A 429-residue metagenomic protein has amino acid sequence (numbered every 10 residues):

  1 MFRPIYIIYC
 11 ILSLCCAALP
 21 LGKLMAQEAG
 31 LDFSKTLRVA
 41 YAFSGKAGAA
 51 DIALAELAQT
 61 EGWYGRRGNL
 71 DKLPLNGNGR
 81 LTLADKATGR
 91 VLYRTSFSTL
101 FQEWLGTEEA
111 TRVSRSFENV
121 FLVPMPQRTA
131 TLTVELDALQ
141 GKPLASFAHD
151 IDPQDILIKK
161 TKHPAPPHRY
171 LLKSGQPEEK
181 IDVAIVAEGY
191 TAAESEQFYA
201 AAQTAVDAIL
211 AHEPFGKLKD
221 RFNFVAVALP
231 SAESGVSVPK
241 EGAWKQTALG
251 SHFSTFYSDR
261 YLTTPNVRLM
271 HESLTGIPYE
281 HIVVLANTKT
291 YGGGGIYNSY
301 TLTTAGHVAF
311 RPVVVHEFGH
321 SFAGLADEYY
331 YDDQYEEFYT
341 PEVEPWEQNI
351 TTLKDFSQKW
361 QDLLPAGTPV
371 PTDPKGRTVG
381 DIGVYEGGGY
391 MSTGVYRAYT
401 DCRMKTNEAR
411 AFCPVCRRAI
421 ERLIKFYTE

Functional and structural regions predicted by a protein language model:
Y9-P20: Bacterial N-terminal signal peptides
L21-A26: Sec/Tat signal peptide C-region and signal peptidase I cleavage site
G30-F43, A47-A50, Y329-E429: Replace "(M1/M4/M9/M12/WLM)" with "(e.g., M1/M4/M8/M9/M12/M26/WLM)" and add "not limited to" to clarify scope
F33-D155: Beta-strand-enriched, solvent-exposed domains that form extended recognition/catalytic surfaces
L157-E213, A226-V238, T255: Fold-level signature of zinc-dependent metallopeptidase catalytic domains
R221-Y297: Active-site-proximal segments of metallohydrolase catalytic domains
Y297-V315: Short pre-active-site segment immediately N-terminal to the catalytic Zn-binding motif
P312-E328: Active-site recognition of the HExxH zinc-binding catalytic motif
